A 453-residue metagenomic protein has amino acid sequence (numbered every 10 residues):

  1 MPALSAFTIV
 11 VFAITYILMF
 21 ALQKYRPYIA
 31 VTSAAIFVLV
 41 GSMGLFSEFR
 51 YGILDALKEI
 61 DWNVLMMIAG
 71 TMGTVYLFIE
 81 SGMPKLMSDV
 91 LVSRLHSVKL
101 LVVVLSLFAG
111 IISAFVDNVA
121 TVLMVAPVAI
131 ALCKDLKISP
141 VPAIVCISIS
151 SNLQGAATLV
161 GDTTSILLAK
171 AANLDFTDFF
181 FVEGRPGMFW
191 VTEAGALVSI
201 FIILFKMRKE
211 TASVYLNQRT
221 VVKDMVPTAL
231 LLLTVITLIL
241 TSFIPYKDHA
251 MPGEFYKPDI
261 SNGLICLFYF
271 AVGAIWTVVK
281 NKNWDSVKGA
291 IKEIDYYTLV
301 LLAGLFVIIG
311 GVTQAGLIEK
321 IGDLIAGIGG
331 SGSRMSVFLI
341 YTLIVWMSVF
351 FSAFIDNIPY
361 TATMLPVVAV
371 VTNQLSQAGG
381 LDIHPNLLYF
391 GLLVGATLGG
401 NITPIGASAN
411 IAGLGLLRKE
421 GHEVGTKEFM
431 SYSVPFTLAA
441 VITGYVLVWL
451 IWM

Functional and structural regions predicted by a protein language model:
M1-E80, L86, V182-D323, E428-M453: Hydrophobic transmembrane alpha-helices of multi-pass small-molecule transporters
F20-K24, E80, L95-H96, D135-K137 (+2 more regions): Helix-loop interface residues and adjacent transmembrane-helix termini in multi-pass membrane transporters, primarily
R50-V141, T298-G380: Membrane-embedded alpha-helical segments and adjacent helix-loop junctions characteristic of multi-pass solute
K99-V104, K134-I147, F176-G187, R334-M335 (+2 more regions): Membrane-interface alpha-helices at helix entry/exit sites of multi-pass transporters
S113-M124, P140-D178, A196-I200, V349-L365 (+2 more regions): Alpha-helical transmembrane segments and, especially, the helix-loop junctions at the ends of these helices
A169-V182, L317, I325-G329: Juxtamembrane/interfacial segments at transmembrane-helix boundaries in multi-pass membrane proteins
E183-L197, G263, F338-A353, H384 (+2 more regions): Hydrophobic alpha-helical transmembrane segments
